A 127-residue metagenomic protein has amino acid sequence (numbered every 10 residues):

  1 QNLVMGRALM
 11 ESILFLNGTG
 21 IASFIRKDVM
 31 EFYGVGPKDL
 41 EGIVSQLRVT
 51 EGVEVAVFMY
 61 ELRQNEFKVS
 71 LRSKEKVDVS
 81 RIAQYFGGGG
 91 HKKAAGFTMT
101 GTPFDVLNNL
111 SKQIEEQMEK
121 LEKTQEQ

Functional and structural regions predicted by a protein language model:
Q1-Y85, G90-Q127: Hydrophobic helix-and-loop "lid/oligomerization" segment in the mid-to-C-terminal part of catalytic domains
